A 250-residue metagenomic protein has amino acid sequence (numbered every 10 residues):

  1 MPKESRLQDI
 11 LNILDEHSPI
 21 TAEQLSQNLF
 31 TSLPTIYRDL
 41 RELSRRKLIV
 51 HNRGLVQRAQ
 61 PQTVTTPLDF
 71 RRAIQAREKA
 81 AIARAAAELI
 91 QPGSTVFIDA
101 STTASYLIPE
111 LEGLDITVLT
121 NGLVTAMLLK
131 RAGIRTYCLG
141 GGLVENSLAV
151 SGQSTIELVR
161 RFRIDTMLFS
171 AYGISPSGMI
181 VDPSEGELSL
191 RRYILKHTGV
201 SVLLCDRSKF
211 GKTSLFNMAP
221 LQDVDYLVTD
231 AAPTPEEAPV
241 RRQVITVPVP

Functional and structural regions predicted by a protein language model:
P2-E23, Q27-A100, I108-G113, T117 (+2 more regions): HTH-adjacent hinge/linker in prokaryotic transcriptional regulators
P2-S5, D9-N12, P19-E23, F30-S32 (+2 more regions): Conserved phosphate- and dinucleotide-binding cores of soluble alpha/beta proteins, encompassing both enzyme active
Q75, V96, V118, L148 (+2 more regions): Glycine- and other small-residue-rich loops at beta-strand/loop junctions that grip anionic moieties
S105: Internal active-site segments that recognize and position negatively charged phosphoryl groups and nucleotide moieties
